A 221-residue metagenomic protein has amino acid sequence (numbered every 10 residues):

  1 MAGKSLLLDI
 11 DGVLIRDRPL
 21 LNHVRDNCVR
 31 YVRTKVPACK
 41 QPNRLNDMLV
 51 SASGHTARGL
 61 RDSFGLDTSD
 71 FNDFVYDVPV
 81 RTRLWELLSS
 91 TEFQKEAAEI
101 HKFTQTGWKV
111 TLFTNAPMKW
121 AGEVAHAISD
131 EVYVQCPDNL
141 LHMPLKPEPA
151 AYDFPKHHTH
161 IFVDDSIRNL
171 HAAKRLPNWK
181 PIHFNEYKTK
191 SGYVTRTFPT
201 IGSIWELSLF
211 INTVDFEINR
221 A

Functional and structural regions predicted by a protein language model:
M1-G3, G107, H157-T159, N178: A general structural motif
A2-F93: N-terminal helical cap/lid subdomain that shapes the substrate entry/recognition surface in HAD-like hydrolases
S69-F71, D130-P137, W179-N185: Short hydrophobic/aromatic-enriched beta-strand-loop microsegments
N72-A125, V134-D138: Substrate-recognition element of Asp-dependent hydrolases with the DxDx(T/V) motif
T111-I161, I167, H171, R175: Substrate-recognition "cap/lid" segment bordering the active-site pocket of phosphatases
D138-P149, K190-F198, F210-N212: Short, charged, surface-exposed secondary-structure boundary motifs
D153-F154, I204-N219: Short amphipathic alpha-helix with an adjacent loop that forms part of the alpha/beta core around
I161-G202: Acidic, Mg2+-coordinating phosphoryl-transfer loop and its flanking beta/alpha structural elements, shared across
